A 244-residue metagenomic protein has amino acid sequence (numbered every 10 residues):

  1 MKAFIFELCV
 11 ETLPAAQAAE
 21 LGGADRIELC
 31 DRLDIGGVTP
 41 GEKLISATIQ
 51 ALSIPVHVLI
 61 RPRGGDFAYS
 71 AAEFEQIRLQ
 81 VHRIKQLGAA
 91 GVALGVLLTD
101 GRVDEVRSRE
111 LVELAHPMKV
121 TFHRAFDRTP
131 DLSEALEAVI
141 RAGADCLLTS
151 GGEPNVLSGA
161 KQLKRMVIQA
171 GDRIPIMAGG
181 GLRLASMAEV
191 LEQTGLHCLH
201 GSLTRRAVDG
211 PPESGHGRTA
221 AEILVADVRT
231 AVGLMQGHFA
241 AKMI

Functional and structural regions predicted by a protein language model:
M1-C9, L13, I49-Q50, F239 (+1 more regions): N-terminal amphipathic alpha-helix/helix-capping segment at the start of soluble metabolic enzymes
K2-F6, A18-D25: A short, Lys/Arg-enriched amphipathic alpha-helix followed by its capping loop at the start of a domain
F4-V10, I27-L29, V56-I60, V92-L94 (+4 more regions): Hydrophobic faces of well-ordered beta-strands that scaffold small-molecule active sites in alpha/beta enzyme cores
E11-L21, A68-V81, D127-A142, L163-A178 (+1 more regions): Catalytic cores of alpha/beta
L13-A15, A24-R26, V38-T39, I45-E105: Active-site beta->alpha loop and helix N-cap motifs at the rims of alpha/beta catalytic domains
R26-V38, R83-T99, A144-G159, R183 (+1 more regions): Glycine-rich phosphate-binding active-site loops on the catalytic face of alpha/beta enzymes
G37-G64, V103-A125, S158-L184, T219-M243: Alpha-helix-loop-beta-strand connector modules within alpha/beta enzyme cores
K85-A142: Hydrophobic, well-structured mid-protein blocks that either form specific transmembrane helices
